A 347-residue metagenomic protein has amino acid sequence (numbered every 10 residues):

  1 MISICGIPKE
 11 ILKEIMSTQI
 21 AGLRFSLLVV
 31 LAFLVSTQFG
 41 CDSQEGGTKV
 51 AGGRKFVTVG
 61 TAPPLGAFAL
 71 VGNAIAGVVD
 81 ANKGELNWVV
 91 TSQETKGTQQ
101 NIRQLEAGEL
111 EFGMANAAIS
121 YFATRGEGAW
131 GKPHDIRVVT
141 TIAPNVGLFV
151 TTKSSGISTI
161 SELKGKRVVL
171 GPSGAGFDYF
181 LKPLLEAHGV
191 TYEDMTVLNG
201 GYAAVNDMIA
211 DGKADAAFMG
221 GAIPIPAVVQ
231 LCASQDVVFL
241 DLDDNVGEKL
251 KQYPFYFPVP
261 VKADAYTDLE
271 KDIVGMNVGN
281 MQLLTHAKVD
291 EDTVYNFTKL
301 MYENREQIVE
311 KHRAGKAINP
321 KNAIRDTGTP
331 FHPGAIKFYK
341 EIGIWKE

Functional and structural regions predicted by a protein language model:
M1-F56: Short, low-complexity disordered leader/linker segments with a strong preference for bacterial N-terminal type II
Q38-T91, E306-E347: N-terminal hydrophobic or amphipathic helices and topogenic motifs
R54-N82, N145-D211, R325, T329-G334: Bilobed "Venus flytrap"/periplasmic-binding protein-like clamshell domains and structurally analogous long
T98-I102, V205-M208: Short, hydrophobic alpha-helical packing/hinge segments within bilobed ligand-binding/sensory domains
A107-A143, I225: Acidic, polar ligand-binding/catalytic clefts
A117-I119, G126-G128, S155, T191-V289: Pocket-lining segment of extracytoplasmic ligand-binding domains
L170-P183, P254-T327: Ligand-binding clefts/hinges and TM-proximal coupling segments of bilobed small-molecule sensing domains
G200, A204, D211, G221-F239 (+3 more regions): An extracytoplasmic/periplasmic, membrane-proximal ligand-sensing/linker region
